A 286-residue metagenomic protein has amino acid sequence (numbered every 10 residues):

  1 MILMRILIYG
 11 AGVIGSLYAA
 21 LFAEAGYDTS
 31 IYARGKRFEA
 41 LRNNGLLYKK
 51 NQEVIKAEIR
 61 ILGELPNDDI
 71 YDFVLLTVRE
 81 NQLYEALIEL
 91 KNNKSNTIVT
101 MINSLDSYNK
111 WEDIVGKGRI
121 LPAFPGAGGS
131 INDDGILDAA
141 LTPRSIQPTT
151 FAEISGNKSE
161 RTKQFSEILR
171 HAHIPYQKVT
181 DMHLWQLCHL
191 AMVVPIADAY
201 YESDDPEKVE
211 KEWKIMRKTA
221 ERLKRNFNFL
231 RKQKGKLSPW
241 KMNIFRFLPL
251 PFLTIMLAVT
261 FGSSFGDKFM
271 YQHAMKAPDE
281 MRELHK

Functional and structural regions predicted by a protein language model:
I2-V54: NAD(P)+-binding Rossmann beta1-loop-alpha1 motif at the extreme N-terminus of oxidoreductases
I6, D28-T29, I98, I120 (+1 more regions): Hydrophobic anchor at the start of a short beta-strand that flanks the dinucleotide cofactor-binding loop
I8, I31-Y32, L76-T77, M101 (+2 more regions): Active-site-adjacent beta-strand anchor residues
R37-A40, D106-N109, R161: Short, charged/polar "capping" segments at the starts of alpha-helices and the immediately preceding loops
V54-D138: Rossmann-like NAD(P)(H) cofactor-binding subdomain of soluble oxidoreductases
N109-H189, P195: Rossmann-fold dinucleotide-binding core
E160, Q164-K241: Active-site-lining helix/loop region of Rossmann-like oxidoreductase modules
D205-K286: Interdomain hinge/lid region at the active-site interface of Rossmann-like NAD(P)-dependent oxidoreductases
